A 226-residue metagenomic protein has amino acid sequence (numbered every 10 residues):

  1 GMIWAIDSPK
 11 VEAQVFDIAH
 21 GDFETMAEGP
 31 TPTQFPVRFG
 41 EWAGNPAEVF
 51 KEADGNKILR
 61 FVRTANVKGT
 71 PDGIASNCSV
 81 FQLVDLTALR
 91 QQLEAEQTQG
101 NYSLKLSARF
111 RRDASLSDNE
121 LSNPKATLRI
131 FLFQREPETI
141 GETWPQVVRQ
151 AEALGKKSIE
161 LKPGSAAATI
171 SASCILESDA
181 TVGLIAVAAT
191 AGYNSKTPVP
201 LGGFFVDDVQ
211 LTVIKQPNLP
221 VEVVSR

Functional and structural regions predicted by a protein language model:
G1-D113, D118-F131, I140-V182, A186-R226: Aromatic (Trp/Tyr/Phe) and Gly/Pro-enriched flexible surface segments
F133-R135: Acidic/His-rich, divalent-metal-binding segments that scaffold phosphate/diphosphate chemistry
